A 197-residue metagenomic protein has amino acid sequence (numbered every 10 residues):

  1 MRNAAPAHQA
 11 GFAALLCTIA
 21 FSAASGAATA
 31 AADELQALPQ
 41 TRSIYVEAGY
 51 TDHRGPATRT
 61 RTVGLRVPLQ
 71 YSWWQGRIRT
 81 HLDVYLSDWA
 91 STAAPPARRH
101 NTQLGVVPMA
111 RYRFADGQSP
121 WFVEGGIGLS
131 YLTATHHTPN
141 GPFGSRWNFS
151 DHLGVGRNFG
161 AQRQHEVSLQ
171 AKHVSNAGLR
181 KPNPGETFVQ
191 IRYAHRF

Functional and structural regions predicted by a protein language model:
M1-L38: Cleavable N-terminal export/targeting peptides
A28-T41, L69-R79, A115-W121, A161-Q164: Short loop/turn motifs that connect adjacent beta-strands in outer-membrane beta-barrel proteins
A37-P39, L153, F159-F197: Predominantly the C-terminal beta-signal and adjacent terminal strand-loop region of outer-membrane beta-barrel
Q40-R42, A57-V63, R98-V106, S145-D151 (+1 more regions): Residues that define the transmembrane beta-barrel architecture of outer-membrane proteins
Q40-V46, G76-V84, L104, W121-I127 (+2 more regions): Transmembrane beta-strands of outer-membrane beta-barrel proteins
V46-Y50, V63-Y71, V106-Y112, G125-L129 (+2 more regions): Residues on the lipid-exposed face of transmembrane beta-strands in outer-membrane beta-barrel proteins
A48-R54, V84-A90, I127-T133, A171-A177 (+1 more regions): Transmembrane beta-strands of outer-membrane beta-barrel pores
Y50-D52, A93-A97, H137-F143, N176-L179: Extracellular loop and loop/strand-boundary signature of outer-membrane beta-barrel proteins
